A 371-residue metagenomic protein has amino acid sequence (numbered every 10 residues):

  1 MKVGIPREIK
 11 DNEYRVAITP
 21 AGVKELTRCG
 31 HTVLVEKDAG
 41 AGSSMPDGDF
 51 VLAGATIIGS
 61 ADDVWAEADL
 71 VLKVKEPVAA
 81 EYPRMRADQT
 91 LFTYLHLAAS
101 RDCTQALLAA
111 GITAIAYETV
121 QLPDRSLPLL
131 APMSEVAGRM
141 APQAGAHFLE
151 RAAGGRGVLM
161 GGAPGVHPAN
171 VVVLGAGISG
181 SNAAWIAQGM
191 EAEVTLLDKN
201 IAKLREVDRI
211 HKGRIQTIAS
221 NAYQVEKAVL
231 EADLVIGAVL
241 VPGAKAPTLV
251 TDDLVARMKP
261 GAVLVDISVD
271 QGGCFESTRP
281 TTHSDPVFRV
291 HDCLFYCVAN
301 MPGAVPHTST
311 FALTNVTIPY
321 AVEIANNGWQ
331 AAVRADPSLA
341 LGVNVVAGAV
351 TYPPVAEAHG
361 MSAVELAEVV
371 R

Functional and structural regions predicted by a protein language model:
K2, E8, A79-N170, V298-N300: Glycine/serine-rich phosphate-binding loop and adjoining beta1-alpha1 elements at the start of nucleotide-handling
K2-A106, A110: An N-terminal-biased, well-structured beta-alpha scaffold segment characteristic of Rossmann-like dinucleotide-binding
P6-M45, A152-G237, V287: Glycine-rich phosphate/diphosphate-binding loop of Rossmann-like nucleotide-binding domains
D69, K75-E76, L95-H96, N221 (+3 more regions): Short glycine-/small-residue-rich Rossmann-like dinucleotide-binding loops
E76, V136, G177-I178: Residue-level detector of alpha-helix initiation sites
E118-A144, F148-L159, V269, C274-R371: Adenosine-phosphate binding glycine-rich loop
R209-H291: Rossmann-like adenosine-cofactor binding region
